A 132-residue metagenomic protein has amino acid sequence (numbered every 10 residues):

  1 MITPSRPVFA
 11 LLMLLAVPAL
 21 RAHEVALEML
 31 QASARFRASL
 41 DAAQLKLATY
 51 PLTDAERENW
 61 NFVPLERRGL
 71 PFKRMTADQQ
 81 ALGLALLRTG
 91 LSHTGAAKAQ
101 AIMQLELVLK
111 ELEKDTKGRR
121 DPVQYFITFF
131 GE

Functional and structural regions predicted by a protein language model:
M1-F9: Bacterial N-terminal signal peptides that target proteins for export
V8, A22-H23: Intrinsic N-terminal pre-sequences and regulatory tails
L12-R21: Hydrophobic h-region of N-terminal signal peptides that target proteins for export in Gram-negative bacteria
A19-L20, M29, L109-K110: Short amphipathic alpha-helical surface micro-motifs
H23-Q80: N-terminal mature-domain "stem" immediately C-terminal to a signal peptide or N-terminal signal-anchor/transmembrane
A55-E132: Acidic/His-rich structured neighborhood in mature extracellular/periplasmic domains
